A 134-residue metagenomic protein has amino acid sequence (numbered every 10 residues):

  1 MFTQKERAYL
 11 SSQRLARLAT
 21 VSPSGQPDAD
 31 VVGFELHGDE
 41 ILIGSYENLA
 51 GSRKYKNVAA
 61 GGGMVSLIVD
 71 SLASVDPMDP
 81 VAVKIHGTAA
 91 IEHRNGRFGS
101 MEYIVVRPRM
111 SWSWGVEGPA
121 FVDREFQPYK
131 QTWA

Functional and structural regions predicted by a protein language model:
M1-R17: Short, basic/aromatic recognition patches
F2-K5, A29-D30, S52-K54: A generic local structural motif
S11-Q13, Q26-P27, A82, R97-G99: Short solvent-exposed loop/turn micro-motifs enriched in small/polar/acidic residues
Q13-N48, L67: Short beta-strand segments
H37-G38, A50-K54, V122: A short local loop/turn or secondary-structure capping micro-motif enriched for an aromatic residue
N48-M110: Short, structured beta-strand-loop surface elements
E92-A134: C-terminal edge-of-domain segments
